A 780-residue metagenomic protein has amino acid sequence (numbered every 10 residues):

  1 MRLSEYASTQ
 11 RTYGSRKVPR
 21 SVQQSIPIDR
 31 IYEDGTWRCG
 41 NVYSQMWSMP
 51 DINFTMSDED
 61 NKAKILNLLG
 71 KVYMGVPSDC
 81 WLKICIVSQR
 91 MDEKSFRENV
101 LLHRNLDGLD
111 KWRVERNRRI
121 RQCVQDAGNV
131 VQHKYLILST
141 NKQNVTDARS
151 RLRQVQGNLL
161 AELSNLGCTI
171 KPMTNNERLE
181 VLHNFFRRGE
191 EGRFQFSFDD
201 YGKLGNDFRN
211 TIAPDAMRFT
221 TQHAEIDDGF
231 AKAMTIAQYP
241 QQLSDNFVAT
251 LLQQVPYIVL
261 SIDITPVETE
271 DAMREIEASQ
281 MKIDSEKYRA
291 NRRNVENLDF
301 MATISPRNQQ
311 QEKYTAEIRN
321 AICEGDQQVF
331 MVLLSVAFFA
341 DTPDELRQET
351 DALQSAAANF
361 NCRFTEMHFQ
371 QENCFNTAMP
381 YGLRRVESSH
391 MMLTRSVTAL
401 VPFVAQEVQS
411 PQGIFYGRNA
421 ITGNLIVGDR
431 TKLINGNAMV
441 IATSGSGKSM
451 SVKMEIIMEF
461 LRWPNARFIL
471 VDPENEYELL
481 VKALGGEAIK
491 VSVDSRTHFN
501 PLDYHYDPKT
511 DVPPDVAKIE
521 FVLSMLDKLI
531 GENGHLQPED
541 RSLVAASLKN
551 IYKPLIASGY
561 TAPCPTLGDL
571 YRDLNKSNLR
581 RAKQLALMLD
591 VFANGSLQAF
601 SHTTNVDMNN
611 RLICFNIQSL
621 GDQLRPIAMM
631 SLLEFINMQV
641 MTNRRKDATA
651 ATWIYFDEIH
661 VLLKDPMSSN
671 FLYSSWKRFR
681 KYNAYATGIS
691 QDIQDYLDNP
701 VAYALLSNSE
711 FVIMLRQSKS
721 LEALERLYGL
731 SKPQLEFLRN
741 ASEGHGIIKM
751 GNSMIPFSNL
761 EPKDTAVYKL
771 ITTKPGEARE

Functional and structural regions predicted by a protein language model:
M1-F403: Extended, folded cores of ATP/NTP-driven motor/assembly subunits in large transport and secretion machines
I52, E59-S78, Q89, T250-Q253 (+10 more regions): P-loop NTPase motor domains
V440: Hydrophobic anchor at the beta1->P-loop junction of P-loop NTPases
K448: Conserved lysine of the Walker
S451: Hydrophobic positions on the alpha1 helix immediately C-terminal to the Walker A/P-loop
M458-I469, Q639: Post-Walker A helix-loop "phosphate-sensing" segment adjacent to the P-loop in P-loop NTPases
K490-D494, F711-K719: Conserved AAA+ ATPase "SRH/arginine-finger" region at the nucleotide-binding site
L730-E780: Conserved P-loop NTPase
